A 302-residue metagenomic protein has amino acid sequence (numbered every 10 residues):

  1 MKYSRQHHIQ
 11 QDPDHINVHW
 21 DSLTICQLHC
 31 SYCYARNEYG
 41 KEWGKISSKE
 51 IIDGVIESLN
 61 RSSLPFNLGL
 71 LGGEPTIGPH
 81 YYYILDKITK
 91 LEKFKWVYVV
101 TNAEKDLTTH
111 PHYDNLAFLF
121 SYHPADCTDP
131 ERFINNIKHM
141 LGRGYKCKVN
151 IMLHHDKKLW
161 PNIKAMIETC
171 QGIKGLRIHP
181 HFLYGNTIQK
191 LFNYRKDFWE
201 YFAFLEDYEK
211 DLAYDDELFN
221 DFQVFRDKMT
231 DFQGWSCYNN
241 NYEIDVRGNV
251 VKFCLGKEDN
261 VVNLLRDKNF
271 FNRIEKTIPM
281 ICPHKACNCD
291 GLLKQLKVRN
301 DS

Functional and structural regions predicted by a protein language model:
M1-I16, N249-S302: Flexible mid-to-C-terminal extensions adjoining Fe-S/redox cofactors in radical SAM and related proteins
Y3-E50: Canonical Radical SAM [4Fe-4S] cluster-binding loop centered on the CxxxCxxC motif and its immediate flanking residues
H19, L23-C26, L68, T230 (+2 more regions): Residue-level signal for mature regions of secreted extracellular proteins and peptides
C26, C30-C33, C237-N239, F253-C254 (+2 more regions): Short cysteine clusters
C33, N37-K41, I244, V261 (+2 more regions): Cys/His-rich zinc-coordinating "finger/knuckle" motifs
I56-G69, G78-T169, L176-I178: Radical SAM/AdoMet-radical enzyme domain recognition
E74-P75: Acidic metal-phosphate-binding loop of nucleotide-sugar-dependent transferases
Q171-E258: A C-terminal junction/extension of Radical SAM enzymes
